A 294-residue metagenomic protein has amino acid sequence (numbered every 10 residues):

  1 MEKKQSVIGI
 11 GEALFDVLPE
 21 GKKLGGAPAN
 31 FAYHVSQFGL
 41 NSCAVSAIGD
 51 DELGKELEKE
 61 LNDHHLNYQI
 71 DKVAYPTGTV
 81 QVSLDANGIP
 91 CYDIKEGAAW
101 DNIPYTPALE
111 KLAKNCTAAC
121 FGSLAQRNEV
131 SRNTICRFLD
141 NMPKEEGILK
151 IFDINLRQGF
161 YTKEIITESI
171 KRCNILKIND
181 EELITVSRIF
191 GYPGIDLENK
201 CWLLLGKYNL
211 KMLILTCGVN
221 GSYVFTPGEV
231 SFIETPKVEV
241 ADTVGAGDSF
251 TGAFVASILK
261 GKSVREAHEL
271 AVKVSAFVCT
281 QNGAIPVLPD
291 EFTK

Functional and structural regions predicted by a protein language model:
M1-L66, V80, V240-A241: Glycine-rich phosphate/adenosyl-contacting loop at the front of the ribokinase-like
M1-Q5, G194-K294: Conserved phosphate-binding/catalytic region of the ribokinase-like
K4, N115-C116, C173, L210: Short, well-ordered alpha-helix to beta-strand connector turns
S6, N41, L149, I175 (+1 more regions): Proline-centered loop/turn at the N-terminus of a beta-strand
N41-S123, G147-I148, K294: Conserved N-terminal subdomain of the carbohydrate kinase-like
K111-L112, E168-S169, G206: Structural alpha-helical scaffold elements that stabilize or flank donor/cofactor-binding regions in carbohydrate
A118, S123-N199, G221: Conserved beta-alpha-beta core of the PfkB/ribokinase-like small-molecule kinase fold
